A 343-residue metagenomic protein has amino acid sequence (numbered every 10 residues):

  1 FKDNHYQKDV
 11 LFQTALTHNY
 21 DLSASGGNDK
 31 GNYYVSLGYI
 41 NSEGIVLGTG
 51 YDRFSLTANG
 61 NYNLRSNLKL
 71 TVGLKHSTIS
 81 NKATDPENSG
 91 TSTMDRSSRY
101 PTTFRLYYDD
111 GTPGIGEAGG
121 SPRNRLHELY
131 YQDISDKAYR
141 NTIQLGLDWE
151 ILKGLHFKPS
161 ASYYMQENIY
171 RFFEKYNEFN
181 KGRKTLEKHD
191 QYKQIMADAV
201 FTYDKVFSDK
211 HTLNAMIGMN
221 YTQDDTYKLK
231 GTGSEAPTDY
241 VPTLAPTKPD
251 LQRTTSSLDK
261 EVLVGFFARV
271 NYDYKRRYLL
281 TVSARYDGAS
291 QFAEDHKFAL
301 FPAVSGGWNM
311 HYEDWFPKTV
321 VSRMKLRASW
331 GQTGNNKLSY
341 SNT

Functional and structural regions predicted by a protein language model:
F1-D3, G44-T49, S55, N59-T142 (+3 more regions): Surface-exposed loop/interface segments of Gram-negative outer-membrane beta-barrel transport/assembly proteins
L11-A15, L258-D259: Short Gly/Pro-enriched turn/cap motifs at secondary-structure boundaries
L11-F12, N19-N41, I45, T57-N63 (+2 more regions): Predominantly transmembrane beta-strands of Gram-negative outer membrane beta-barrel pores used for transport
S23-S25, S36, N59, Q144-G146 (+5 more regions): Outer-membrane beta-barrel architecture
L37-E43, L280-A289, W330: Transmembrane beta-strand segments that form the barrel wall of outer-membrane beta-barrel proteins
L56-A58, P159, A197, V264-V270 (+4 more regions): Extended, hydrophobic alpha-helical segments in both membrane/secreted and soluble proteins
E294-F298: Short glycine/threonine-rich loop-to-helix capping motif typified by GTGT followed within a few residues by an Asp-Pro
